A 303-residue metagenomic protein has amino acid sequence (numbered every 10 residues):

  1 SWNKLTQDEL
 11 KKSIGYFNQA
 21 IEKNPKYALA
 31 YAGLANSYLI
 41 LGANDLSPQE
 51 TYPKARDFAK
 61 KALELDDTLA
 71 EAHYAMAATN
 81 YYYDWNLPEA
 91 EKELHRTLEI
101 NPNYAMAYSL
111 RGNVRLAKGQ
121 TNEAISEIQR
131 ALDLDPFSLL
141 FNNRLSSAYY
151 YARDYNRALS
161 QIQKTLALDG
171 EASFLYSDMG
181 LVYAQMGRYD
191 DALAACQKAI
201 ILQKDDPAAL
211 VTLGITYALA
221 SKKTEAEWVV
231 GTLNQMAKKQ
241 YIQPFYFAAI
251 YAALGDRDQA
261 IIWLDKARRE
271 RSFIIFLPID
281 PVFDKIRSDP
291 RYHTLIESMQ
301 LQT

Functional and structural regions predicted by a protein language model:
S1-Q19, K23, Y246-F247: Alpha-helical segment of the N-proximal tetratricopeptide repeat
S1-Q7, A35, L39-Q49, A77 (+3 more regions): Short coil/turn linking the two alpha-helices of tandem helical-hairpin repeats
S13, A20, A28-A30, A35 (+8 more regions): Small-residue (primarily alanine) positions within well-ordered alpha-helices, especially packing/interaction faces
I14, L34, L41-G42, M76 (+4 more regions): Heptad-repeat amphipathic alpha-helical coiled-coil interaction surface used for oligomerization/assembly
N18-S47, E270-F276: Short, charge-rich amphipathic alpha-helical segments embedded in non-transmembrane helical bundles/solenoids
E22-L29, K60-A70, N103: Flexible helix-coil transition and linker loops at the boundaries of alpha-helical arrays
S47-E50, K54, E89: Alpha-helix N-cap and loop-to-helix initiation/capping positions
A59-K60, E89, E93-H95, Y104-S109 (+1 more regions): Alpha-helical protein-protein interaction modules
